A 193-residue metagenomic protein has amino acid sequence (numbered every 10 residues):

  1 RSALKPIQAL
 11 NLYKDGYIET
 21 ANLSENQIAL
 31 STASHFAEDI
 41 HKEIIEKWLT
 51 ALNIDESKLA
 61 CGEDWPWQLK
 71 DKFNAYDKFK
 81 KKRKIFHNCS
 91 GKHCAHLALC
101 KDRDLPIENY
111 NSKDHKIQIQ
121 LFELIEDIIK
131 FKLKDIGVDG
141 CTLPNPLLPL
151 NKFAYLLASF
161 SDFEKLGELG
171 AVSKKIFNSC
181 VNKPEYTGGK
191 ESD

Functional and structural regions predicted by a protein language model:
R1-I18: Active-site SXXK
L4-A9, H41, C89-H93, P149-K152: Catalytic-loop motifs flanking and including active-site residues across diverse enzymes
L12, G16, C100-K101, L157-S161: Generic structural signal for hydrophobic core residues of well-folded globular domains
L23-D135, C141, S159: Active-site-adjacent helix/loop patches that line small-molecule binding or acyl-intermediate pockets
F131-I136, E164-L169: Short, structured loop/turn "capping" segments at alpha-beta junctions
G137-G140, E191-D193: Short catalytic/ligand-gating loop segments at beta-alpha or beta-beta junctions within enzyme catalytic domains
P144-F163, V172-F177: Active-site-proximal alpha-helical segments within enzyme catalytic domains
G167-D193: Conserved SxxK-family serine transpeptidase/carboxypeptidase catalytic domain of penicillin-binding proteins
